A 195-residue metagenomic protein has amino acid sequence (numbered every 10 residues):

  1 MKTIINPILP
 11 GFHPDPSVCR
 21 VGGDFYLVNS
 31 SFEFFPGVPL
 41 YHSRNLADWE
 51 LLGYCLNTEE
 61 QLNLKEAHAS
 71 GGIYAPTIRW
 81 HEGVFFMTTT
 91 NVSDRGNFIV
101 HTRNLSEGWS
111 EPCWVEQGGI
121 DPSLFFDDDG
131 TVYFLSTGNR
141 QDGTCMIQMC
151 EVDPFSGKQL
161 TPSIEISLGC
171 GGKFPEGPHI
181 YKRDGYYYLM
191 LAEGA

Functional and structural regions predicted by a protein language model:
M1-A195: Carbohydrate-active catalytic/glycan-binding domains of CAZyme proteins, especially the secreted or lumenal ectodomains
